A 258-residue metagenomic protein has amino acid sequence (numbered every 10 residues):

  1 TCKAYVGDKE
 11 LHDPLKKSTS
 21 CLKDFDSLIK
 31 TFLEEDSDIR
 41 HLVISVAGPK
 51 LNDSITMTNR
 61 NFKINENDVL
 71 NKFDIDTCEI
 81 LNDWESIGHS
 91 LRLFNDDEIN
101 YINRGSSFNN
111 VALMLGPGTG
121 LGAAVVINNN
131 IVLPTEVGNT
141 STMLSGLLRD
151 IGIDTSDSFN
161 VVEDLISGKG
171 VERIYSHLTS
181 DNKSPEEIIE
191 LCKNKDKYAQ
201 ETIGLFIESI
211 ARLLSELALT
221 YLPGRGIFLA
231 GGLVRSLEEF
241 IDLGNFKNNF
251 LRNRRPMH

Functional and structural regions predicted by a protein language model:
T1-D38, V125, R149-H258: ATP-binding/phosphotransfer module of carbohydrate and carboxylate kinases, centering on a glycine-rich
T1-Y5, G48, M114-G116, L121-I127: Short beta-strand scaffold segments in enzyme catalytic cores
D36-I80, E85, H89-E98, M114 (+1 more regions): Short beta-strand-loop/turn "lid" adjacent to the catalytic site in phosphate-handling enzymes
V43-P49, G116-T119, G224-R235: Glycine-rich beta-strand-to-loop/alpha-helix junction loops that act as flexible
E79-S107, E186-G204: ATP-dependent carbohydrate kinase catalytic cores
D97, N130-N139: A short alpha->loop->secondary-structure connector
R104-N109, M114-P117, T220-Y221, H258: Solvent-exposed alpha-helices and their adjacent loops that cap or buttress functional pockets in soluble metabolic
T135-S156: A short, charged helix-loop
